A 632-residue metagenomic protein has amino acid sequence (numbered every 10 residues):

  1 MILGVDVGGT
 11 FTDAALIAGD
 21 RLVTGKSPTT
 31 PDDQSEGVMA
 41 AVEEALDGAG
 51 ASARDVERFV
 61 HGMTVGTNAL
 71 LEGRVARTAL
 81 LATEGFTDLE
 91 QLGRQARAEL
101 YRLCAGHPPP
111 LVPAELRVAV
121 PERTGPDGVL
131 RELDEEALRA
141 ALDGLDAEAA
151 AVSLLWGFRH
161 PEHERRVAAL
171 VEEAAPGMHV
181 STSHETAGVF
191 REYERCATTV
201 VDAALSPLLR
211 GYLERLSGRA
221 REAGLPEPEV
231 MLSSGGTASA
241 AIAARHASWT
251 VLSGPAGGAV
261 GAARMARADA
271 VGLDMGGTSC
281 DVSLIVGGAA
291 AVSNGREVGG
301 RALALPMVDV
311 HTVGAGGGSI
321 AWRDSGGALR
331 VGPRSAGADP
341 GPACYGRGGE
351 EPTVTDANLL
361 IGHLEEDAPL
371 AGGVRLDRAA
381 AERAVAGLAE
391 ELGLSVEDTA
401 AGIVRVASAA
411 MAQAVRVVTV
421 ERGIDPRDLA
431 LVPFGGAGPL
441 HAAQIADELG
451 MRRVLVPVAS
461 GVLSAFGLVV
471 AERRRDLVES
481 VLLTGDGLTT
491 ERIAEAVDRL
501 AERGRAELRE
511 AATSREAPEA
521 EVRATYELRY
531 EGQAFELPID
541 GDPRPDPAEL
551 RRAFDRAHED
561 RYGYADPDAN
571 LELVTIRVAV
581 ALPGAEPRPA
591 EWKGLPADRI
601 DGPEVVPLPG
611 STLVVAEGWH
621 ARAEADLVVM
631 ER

Functional and structural regions predicted by a protein language model:
M1-T78, E135-A151, E164-S183, P207-L232 (+8 more regions): N-terminal glycine/serine-rich phosphate-binding loop of ATP-dependent small-molecule kinases, especially carbohydrate
I2, V7, E136, A140 (+14 more regions): C-terminal, non-catalytic interaction/recognition modules in large multi-subunit enzymes and RNPs
V7, F11-Q34, P110-D127, V374 (+1 more regions): Short glycine-rich, Thr/Ser-proximal phosphate-binding strand/loop in the N-terminal lobe of ATP-dependent enzymes
A14-L16, G25-D32, A79-G85, A105 (+4 more regions): Glycine-rich phosphate-binding loop of actin/hexokinase-like ATP-binding domains
L16-V23, A98-Y101, H107-L130, A147 (+5 more regions): Gly-rich Lys/Arg/Thr-decorated short loops/hinges at beta-loop-alpha junctions or inter-strand turns that position
S35, A45, S183-R191, R195-T198 (+4 more regions): ATP-dependent carbohydrate kinase catalytic cores
R77-T124, S183-A187: Active-site phosphate-binding/coordination module
S153-T199, A203, A368, G541 (+4 more regions): Terminal amphipathic helices with adjacent charged low-complexity linkers/tails
